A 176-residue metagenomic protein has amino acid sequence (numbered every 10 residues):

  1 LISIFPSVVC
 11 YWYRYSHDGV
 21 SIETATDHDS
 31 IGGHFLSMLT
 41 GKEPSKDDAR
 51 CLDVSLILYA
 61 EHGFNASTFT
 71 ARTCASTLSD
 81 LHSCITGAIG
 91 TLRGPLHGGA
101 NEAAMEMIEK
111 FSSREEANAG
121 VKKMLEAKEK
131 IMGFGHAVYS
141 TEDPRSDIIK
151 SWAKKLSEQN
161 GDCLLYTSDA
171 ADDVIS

Functional and structural regions predicted by a protein language model:
L1-G63, T73: Glycine-rich, mobile lid/loop segments that gate access to catalytic sites or pores
R14-T26, A49-R50, A66-R72, T86 (+3 more regions): Short coil/turn segments at secondary-structure boundaries
Y59-G87: Internal mixed beta-strand/loop scaffold within catalytic domains of large alpha/beta enzymes
L78-M105, I131-S140: Conserved phosphate/anionic-ligand binding catalytic regions in large, soluble enzymes, centered on
G94, K110-E115: Cytochrome P450
E116-W152: A structural-propensity feature for long, helix-poor, extended segments
W152-S168: Hydrophobic alpha-helical bundle architecture
Y166-S176: Single conserved hydrophobic/aromatic residue that forms the stacking wall/gate of nucleotide- or nucleobase-binding
